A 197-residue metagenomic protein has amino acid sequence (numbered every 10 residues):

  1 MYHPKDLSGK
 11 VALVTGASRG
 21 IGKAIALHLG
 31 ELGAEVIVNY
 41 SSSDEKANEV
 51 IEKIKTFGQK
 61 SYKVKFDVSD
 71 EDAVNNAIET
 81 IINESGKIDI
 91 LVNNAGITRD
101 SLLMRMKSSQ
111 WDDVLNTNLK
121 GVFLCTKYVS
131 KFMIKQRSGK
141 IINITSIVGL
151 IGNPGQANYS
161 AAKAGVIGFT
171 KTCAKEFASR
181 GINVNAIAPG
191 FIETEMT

Functional and structural regions predicted by a protein language model:
V11, S18-G20: Conserved glycine-rich cofactor-binding loop
D44-E45, K65-A77, S108: The beta1-alpha1 cofactor-binding region of Rossmann-like NAD(H)/NADP(H)-dependent oxidoreductases
L102-L103, Q110-L115, I141: Substrate-binding pocket helix/loop in short-chain dehydrogenase/reductase
M104, I151-A157, S179-R180: Active-site loop immediately N-terminal to the catalytic Tyr-X3-Lys motif of short-chain dehydrogenase/reductase
T126, A162, T170: Active-site helix of classical SDR
K131, K175-S179: Alpha-helical segment proximal to the catalytic Tyr-Lys
S146: Residue(s) in the substrate-gating loop at a strand-loop-helix junction that position the organic substrate next
